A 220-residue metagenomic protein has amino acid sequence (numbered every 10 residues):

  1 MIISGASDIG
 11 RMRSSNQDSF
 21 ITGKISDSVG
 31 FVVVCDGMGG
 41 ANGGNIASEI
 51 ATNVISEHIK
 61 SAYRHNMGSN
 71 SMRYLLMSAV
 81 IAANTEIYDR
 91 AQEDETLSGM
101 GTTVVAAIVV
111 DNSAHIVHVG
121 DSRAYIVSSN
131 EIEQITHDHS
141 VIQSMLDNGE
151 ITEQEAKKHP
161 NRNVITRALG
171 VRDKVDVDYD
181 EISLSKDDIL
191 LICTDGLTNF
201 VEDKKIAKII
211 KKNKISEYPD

Functional and structural regions predicted by a protein language model:
M1-D220: PP2C/PPM-type serine/threonine phosphatase catalytic domain
